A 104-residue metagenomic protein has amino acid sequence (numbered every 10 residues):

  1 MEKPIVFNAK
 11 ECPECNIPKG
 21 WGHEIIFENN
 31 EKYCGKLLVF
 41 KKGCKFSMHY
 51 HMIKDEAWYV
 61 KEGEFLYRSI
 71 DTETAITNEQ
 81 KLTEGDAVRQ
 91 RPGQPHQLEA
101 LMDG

Functional and structural regions predicted by a protein language model:
M1-K36, K45-S47, N78-Q80: A short, N-terminal "cap"/entry segment at the start of jelly-roll beta-barrel domains of the cupin/DSBH fold
G20, K41, K61, R91: Short glycine/serine/threonine-biased micro-segments
L37, A57, M102-G104: A short hydrophobic beta-strand segment most commonly corresponding to one strand of the jelly-roll/cupin
K42, M52-T72: Glycine- and acidic-residue-biased ligand/ion/polar-headgroup-sensing regions
S47-H49, Y67-S69, R89-Q90, P95-M102: Short beta-strand His + acidic residue motifs that chelate non-heme Fe in jelly-roll/DSBH and cupin folds
Y50-M52, Y59, E84, A100: Conserved strand-loop elements at the edges of beta-sheets that form or border functional pockets
D71-P95: Short acidic-glycine-tyrosine-enriched beta hairpin
